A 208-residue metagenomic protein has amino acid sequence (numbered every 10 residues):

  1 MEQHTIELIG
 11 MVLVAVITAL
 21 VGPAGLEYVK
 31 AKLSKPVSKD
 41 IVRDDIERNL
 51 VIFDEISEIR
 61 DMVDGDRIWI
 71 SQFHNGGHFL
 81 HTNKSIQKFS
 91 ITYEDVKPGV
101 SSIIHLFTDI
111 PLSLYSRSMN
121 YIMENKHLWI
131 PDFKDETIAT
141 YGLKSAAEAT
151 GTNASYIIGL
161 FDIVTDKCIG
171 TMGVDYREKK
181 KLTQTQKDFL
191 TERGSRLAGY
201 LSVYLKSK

Functional and structural regions predicted by a protein language model:
M1-Q3, K187: Cationic, hydrophobic amphipathic alpha-helical membrane-interacting segments
H4-G99, S207-K208: Intrinsically disordered, low-complexity terminal regulatory regions
R48-E55, L112-S116, T191: Well-ordered, non-membrane alpha-helical segments in soluble/globular domains
D66, A147, A154-S155: A short, hydrophobic beta-strand-centered structural micro-motif
K88-T150: Regulatory sensory and allosteric helical modules in signal-transduction proteins and certain transcription factors
A154-I163: A short, aliphatic-rich beta-strand micro-motif
C168-K208: Juxtadomain coupling helices with adjacent low-complexity linkers
